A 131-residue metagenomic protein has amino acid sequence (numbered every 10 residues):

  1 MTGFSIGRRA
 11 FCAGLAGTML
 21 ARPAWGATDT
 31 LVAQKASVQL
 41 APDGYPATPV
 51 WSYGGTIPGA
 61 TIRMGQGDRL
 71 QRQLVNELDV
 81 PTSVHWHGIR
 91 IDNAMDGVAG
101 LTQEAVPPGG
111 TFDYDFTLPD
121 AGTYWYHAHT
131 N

Functional and structural regions predicted by a protein language model:
T2-D113: N-terminal, post-signal-peptide metal-ligating segments of extracellular/periplasmic oxidoreductases, dominated by
L118-N131: Hydrophobic or amphipathic alpha-helical targeting/insertion segments
